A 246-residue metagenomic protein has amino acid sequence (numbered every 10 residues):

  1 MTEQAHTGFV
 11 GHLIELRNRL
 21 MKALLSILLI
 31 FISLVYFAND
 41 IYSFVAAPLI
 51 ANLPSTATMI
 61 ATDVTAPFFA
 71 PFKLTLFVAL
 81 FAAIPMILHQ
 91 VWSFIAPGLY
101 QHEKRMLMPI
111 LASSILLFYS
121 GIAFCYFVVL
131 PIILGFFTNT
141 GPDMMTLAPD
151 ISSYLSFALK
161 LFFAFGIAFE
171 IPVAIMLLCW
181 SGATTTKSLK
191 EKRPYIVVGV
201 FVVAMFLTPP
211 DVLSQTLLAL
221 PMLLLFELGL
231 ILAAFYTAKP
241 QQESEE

Functional and structural regions predicted by a protein language model:
M1-E246: Membrane topogenic/interface segments and analogous intrinsically disordered interaction regions
